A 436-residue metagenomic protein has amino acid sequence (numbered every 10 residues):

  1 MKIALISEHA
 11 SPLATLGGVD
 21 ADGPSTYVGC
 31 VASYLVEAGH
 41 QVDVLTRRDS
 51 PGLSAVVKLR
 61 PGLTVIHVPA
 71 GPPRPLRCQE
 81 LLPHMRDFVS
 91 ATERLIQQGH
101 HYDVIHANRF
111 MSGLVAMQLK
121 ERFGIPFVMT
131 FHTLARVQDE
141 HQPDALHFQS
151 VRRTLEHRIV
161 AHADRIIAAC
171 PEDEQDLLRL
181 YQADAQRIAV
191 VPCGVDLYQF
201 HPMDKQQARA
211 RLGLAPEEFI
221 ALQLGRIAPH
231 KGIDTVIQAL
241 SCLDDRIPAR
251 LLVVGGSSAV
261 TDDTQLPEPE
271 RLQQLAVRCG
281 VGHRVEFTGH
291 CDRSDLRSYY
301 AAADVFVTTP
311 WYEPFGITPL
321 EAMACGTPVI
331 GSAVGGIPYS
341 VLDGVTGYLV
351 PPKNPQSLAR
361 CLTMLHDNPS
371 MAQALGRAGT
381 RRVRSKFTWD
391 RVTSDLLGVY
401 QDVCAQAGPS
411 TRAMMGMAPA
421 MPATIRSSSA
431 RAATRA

Functional and structural regions predicted by a protein language model:
M1-V65, G408, A418-A436: N-terminal subdomain of nucleotide-sugar transferases
V57, H162, E174-V195: Helix-loop-beta element that forms the nucleotide-linked donor phosphate-binding surface in glycosyltransferases
Q207, S357, M364, M371-S385: A short, well-ordered alpha-helix in the C-terminal region of glycosyltransferases
A215-F219, I233, I237-E286: A conserved nucleotide-sugar
S298-A303: Short alpha-helical donor nucleotide-sugar binding micro-motif in glycosyltransferases
W311: Aromatic "clamp/platform" in nucleotide-sugar-dependent glycosyltransferases that forms part of the donor/acceptor
P328-G331, V341: Short hydrophobic beta-strand element within catalytic cores of glycosyltransferases and related nucleotide-activated
D343-G344, Y348-P355, M364-S370: Conserved acidic donor-binding segment of nucleotide-sugar-dependent glycosyltransferases
